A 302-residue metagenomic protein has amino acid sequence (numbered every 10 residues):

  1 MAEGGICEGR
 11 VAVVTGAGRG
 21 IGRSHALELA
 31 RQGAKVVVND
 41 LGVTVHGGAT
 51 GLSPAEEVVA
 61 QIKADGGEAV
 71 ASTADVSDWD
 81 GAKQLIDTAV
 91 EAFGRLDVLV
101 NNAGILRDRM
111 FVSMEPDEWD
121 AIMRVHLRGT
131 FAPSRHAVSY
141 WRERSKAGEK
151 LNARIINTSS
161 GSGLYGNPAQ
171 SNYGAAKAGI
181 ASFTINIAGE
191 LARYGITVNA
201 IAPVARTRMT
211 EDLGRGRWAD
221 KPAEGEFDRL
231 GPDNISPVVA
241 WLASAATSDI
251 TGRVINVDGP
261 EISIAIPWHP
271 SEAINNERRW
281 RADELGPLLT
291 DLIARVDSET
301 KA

Functional and structural regions predicted by a protein language model:
E3-V38: Canonical Rossmann dinucleotide-binding motif of NAD(H)/NADP(H)-dependent dehydrogenases/reductases, specifically
E8, D65-E68, D87-N101, R107 (+1 more regions): A glycine-rich helix->loop->beta "capping" turn within Rossmann-like NAD(P)(H)-dependent oxidoreductase domains
L52, E56, T73-I86, P116: The beta1-alpha1 cofactor-binding region of Rossmann-like NAD(H)/NADP(H)-dependent oxidoreductases
I62, M110-F111, E118-D120: Substrate-binding pocket helix/loop in short-chain dehydrogenase/reductase
S134, A176: Active-site helix of classical SDR
S160: Residue(s) in the substrate-gating loop at a strand-loop-helix junction that position the organic substrate next
A200, K221-A302: C-terminal helical subdomain
